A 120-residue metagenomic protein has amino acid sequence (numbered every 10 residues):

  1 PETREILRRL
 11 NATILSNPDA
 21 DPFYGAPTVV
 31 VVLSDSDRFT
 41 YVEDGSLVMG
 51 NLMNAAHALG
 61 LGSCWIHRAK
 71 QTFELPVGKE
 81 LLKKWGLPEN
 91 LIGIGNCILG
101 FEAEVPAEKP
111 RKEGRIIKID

Functional and structural regions predicted by a protein language model:
P1-D120: Acidic, surface-exposed loops and disordered segments
